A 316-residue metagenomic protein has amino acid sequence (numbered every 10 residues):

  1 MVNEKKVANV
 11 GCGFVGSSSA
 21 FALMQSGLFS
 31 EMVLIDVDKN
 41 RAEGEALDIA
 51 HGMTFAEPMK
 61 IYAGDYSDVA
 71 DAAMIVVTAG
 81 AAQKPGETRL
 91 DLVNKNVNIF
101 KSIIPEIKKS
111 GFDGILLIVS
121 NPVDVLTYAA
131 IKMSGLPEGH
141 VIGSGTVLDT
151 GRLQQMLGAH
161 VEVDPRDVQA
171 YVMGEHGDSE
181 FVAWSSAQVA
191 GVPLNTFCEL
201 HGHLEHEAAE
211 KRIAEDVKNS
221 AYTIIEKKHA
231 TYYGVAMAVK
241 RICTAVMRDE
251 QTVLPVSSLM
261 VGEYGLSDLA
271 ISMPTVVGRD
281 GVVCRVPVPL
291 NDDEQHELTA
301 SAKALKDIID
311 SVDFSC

Functional and structural regions predicted by a protein language model:
C12-G13: Glycine-rich Rossmann-fold phosphate-binding loop(s) that bind the pyrophosphate of adenine dinucleotide cofactors
G16-S17: N-terminal Rossmann-fold NAD(P) dinucleotide-binding loop
A20, M24: Gly/Ala-rich phosphate-binding loop of Rossmann-like dinucleotide-binding domains, activating on the conserved
Q25-E31, G135-P137: Conserved S-adenosyl-L-methionine
E31, I35-A73, E87, D307-F314: Conserved N-terminal Rossmann-fold NAD(P) cofactor-binding segment
T54-I115: Rossmann-like NAD(P)-binding element
T88-Q154: Rossmann-like NAD(P)(H) cofactor-binding subdomain of soluble oxidoreductases
S134-H140, T150-C316: C-terminal substrate-binding/catalytic lobe of Rossmann-fold NAD(P)-dependent dehydrogenases
